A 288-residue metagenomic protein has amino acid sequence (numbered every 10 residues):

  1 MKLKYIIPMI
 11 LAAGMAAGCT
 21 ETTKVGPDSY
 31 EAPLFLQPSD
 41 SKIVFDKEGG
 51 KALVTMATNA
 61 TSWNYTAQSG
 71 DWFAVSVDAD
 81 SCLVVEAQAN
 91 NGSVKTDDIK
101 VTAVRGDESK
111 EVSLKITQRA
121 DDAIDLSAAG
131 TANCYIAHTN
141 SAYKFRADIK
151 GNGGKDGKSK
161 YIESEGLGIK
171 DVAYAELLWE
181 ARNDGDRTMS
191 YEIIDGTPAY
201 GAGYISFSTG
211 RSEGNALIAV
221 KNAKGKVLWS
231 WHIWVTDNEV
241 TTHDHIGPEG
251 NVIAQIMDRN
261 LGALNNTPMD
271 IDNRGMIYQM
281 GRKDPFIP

Functional and structural regions predicted by a protein language model:
L3-M9, M15-D40, K110-D122: Bacterial Sec-dependent N-terminal signal peptides
T23-P27, K42, L53, C82-V84 (+4 more regions): Well-ordered beta-strand positions in beta-sheet-rich domains
P33-P38, K42, K51-V84, D122-S206: Surface-exposed binding patches on compact interaction domains or structured appendages
K47, M56-A60, A67, A89-N91 (+3 more regions): Non-cytosolic beta-sheet module surface loops
C82-D98, Y200-E213: Extracellular/luminal low-complexity segments enriched in Ser/Thr/Pro
S93-G106, L114, E213-A223: A short beta-strand micro-motif common to beta-rich folds, especially ectodomain repeats
E108-A123, K226-V240: C-terminal edge beta-strand
F145, K155-E213, L217, W231-P288: Conserved positions within compact, well-structured domain cores
